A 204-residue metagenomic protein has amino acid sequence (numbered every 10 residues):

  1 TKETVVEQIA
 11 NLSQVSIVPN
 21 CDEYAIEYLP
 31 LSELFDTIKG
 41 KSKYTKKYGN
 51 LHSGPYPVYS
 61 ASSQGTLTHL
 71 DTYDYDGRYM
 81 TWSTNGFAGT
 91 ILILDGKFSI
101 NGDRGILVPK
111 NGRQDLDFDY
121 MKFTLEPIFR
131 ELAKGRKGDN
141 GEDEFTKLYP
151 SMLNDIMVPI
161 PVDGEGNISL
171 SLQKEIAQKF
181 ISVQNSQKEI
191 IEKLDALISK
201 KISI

Functional and structural regions predicted by a protein language model:
T1-Q64, D163-I204: Non-catalytic DNA-recognition/assembly elements of restriction-modification systems
V15, F98-G105, K137-E165, L170-S171: A short glycine-rich beta-alpha junction/loop motif
Y28, P55-Y56, Y79, R104 (+1 more regions): A residue-level signal for beta-strand positions that form part of recognition/binding surfaces within mature
P30, L34, A133-K134, E142-D143: Long, hydrophobic alpha-helical segments that serve as membrane-spanning/inserting helices
Y44-K47, T68-L70, E144: Generic recognition of flexible, low-complexity loop/linker segments
S60-Q64, L70-E131: A short beta-sheet element
P109-Y120, F145-L148, E165-I168, S182: Short alpha-helix boundary/capping segments
F129-A133, N185-S186: Short loop/beta submotifs within extracellular cysteine-rich repeat domains
